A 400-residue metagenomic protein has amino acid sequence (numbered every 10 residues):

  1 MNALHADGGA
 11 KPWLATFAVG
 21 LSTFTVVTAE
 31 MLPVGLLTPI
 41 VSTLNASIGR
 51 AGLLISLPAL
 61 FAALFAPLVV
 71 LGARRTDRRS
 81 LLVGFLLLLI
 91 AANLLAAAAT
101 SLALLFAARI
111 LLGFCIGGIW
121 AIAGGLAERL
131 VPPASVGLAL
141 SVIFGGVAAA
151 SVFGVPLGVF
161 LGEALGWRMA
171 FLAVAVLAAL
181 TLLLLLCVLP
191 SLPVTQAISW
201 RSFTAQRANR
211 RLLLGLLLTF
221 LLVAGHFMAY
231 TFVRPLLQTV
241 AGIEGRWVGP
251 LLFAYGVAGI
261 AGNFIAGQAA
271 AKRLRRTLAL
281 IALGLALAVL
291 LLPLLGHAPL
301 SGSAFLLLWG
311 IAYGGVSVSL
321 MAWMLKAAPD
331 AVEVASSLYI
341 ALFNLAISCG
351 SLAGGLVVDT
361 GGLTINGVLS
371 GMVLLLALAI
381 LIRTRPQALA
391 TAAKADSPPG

Functional and structural regions predicted by a protein language model:
N45, D77, A98-L104, L295-H297: Helix-breaking motifs and short loop linkers at transmembrane-helix boundaries and internal kinks in secondary membrane
L64-T100: Conserved MFS/SLC helix-loop-helix module at the cytosolic interface between two early adjacent transmembrane helices
F65-R78, G262-L274, V358: Helix-to-loop junctions at the C-terminal end of transmembrane segments in multipass secondary transporters
R79-L82, L105, L278-A279: Primarily marks hydrophobic transmembrane alpha-helices of the MFS/SLC 12-helix fold
A91-A92, A103-L112, L300-L308: Paired small-residue
L104, P133-A134, L138-C187, L236: Helix-loop-helix hairpin linking two adjacent transmembrane segments in secondary transporters
A108-G146: Cytoplasmic helix-loop-helix junction between adjacent transmembrane helices in 12-TM secondary transporters
R276-L320: C-terminal transmembrane helical hairpin of 12-TM major facilitator-type secondary transporters
